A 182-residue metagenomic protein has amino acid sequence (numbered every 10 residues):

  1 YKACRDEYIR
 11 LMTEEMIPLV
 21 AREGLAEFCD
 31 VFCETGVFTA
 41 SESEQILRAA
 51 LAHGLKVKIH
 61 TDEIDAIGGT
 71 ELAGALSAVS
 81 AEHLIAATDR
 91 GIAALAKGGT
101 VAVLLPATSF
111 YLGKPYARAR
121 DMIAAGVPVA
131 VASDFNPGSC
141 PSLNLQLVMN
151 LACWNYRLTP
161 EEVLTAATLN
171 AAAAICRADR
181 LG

Functional and structural regions predicted by a protein language model:
Y1-E71: Metal-coordinating catalytic core of metallo-dependent amide/deamination hydrolases
E42-A50, L151-A152, R177-G182: Short, charged low-complexity intrinsically disordered segments located at boundaries of structured domains
K56, A66-R180: Active-site-adjacent C-terminal substructures of enzyme catalytic domains
